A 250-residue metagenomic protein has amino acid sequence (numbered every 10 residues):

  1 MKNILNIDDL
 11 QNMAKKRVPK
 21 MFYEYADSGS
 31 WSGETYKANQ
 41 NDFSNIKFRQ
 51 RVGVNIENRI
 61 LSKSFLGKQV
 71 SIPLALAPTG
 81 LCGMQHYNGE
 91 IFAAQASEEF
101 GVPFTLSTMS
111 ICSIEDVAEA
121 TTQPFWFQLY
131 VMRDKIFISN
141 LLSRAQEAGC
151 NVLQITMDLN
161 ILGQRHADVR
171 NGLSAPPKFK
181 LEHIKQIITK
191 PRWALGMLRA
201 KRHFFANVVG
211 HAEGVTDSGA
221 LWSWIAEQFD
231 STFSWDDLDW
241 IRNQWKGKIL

Functional and structural regions predicted by a protein language model:
M1-G67, P176-F233: An N-cap/entry alpha-helix motif that binds or orients negatively charged groups
K15, W31, N41-F48, V102 (+3 more regions): Generic secondary-structure signature for well-ordered alpha-helical cores
S28, C82, H86, L106-S107 (+2 more regions): Glycine- and other small-residue-rich loops at beta-strand/loop junctions that grip anionic moieties
N58, I111-C112, N160: Positions that flank functional sites
V70-M109, I114: Glycine-rich active-site/cofactor-binding loop and its immediate structural neighborhood
L74-A77, V102-L106, F125-L129, L153 (+1 more regions): Hydrophobic faces of well-ordered beta-strands that scaffold small-molecule active sites in alpha/beta enzyme cores
L81, Q95, D116-A120, I136-L250: Alpha/beta enzyme core
E99-A120, P124-I138: A gly/proline- and charged-residue-enriched helix-loop-helix capping module
